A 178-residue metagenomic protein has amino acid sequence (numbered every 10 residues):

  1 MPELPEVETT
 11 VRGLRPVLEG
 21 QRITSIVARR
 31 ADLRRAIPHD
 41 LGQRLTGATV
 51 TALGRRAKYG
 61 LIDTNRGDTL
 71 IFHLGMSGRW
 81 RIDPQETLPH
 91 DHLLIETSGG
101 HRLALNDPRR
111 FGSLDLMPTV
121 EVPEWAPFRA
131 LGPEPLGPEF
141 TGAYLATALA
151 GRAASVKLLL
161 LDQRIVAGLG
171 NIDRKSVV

Functional and structural regions predicted by a protein language model:
M1-L114: A cross-family signal for N-terminal binding/gating loops and helix N-caps that shape access to the active site
T10, L41, L145, D173-R174: Generic structural signal for hydrophobic residues
R56, G168-L169: Alpha-helical architecture
Y59, N171-I172: Conformational gate/switch positions in structured elements
L70-G168, R174, V178: Phosphate/anion-contacting hairpin/loop surfaces
